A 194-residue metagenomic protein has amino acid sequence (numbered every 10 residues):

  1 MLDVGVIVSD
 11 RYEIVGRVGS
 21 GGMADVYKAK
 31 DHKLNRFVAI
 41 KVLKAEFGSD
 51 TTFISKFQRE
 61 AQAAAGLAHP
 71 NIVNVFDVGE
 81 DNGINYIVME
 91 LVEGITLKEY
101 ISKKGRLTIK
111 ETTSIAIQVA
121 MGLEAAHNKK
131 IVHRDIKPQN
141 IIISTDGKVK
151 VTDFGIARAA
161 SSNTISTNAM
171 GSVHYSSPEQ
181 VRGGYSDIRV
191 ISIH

Functional and structural regions predicted by a protein language model:
V15-G21, V26: Protein kinase glycine-rich loop
K30-F37: Conserved N-lobe loop of protein kinases adjacent to the ATP-binding glycine-rich P-loop
K44-G66: AlphaC helix of the eukaryotic protein kinase fold
V78: Activation-segment/catalytic-loop signature of the eukaryotic protein kinase fold
N82-T96, Y100: Conserved short submotifs of the Hanks-type protein kinase catalytic core that shape the nucleotide-binding pocket
I115-A116: Activation segment signature within eukaryotic-like protein kinase domains
V119-I131: Protein kinase catalytic-loop region centered on the HRD/HxD motif
